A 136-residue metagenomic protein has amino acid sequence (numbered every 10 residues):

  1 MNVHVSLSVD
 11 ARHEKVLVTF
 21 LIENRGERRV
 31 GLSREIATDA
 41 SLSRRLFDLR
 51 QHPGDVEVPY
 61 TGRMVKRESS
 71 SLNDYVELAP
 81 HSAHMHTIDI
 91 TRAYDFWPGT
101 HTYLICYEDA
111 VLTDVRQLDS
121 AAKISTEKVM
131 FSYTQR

Functional and structural regions predicted by a protein language model:
V5-A11: Short beta-strand segments of immunoglobulin-like
A11-H13, A40: Short coil/turn motifs at beta-sheet boundaries
E14-V18: Structural beta-strand segments of beta-rich domains
F20-R29: Asparagine-centered strand-capping/turn motif at beta-strand->loop junctions
L32-E77: The feature marks short-to-medium sequence segments in extracytoplasmic or secretory-pathway proteins
V76-D89: Short Pro-Gly-centered flexible turn/kink motifs
R92-R136: Terminal connector regions
